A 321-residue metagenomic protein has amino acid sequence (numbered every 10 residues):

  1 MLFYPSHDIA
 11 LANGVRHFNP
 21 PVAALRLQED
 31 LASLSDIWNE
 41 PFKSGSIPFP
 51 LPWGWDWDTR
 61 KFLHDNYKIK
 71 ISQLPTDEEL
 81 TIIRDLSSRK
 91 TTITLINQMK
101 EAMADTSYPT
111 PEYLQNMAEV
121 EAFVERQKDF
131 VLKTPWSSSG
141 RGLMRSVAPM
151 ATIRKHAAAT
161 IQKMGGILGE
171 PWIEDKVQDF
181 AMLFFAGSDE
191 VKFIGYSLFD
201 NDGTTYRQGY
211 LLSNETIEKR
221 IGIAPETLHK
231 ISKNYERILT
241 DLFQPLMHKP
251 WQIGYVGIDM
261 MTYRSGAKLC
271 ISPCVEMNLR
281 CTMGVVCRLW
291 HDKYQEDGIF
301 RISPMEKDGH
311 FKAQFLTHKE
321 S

Functional and structural regions predicted by a protein language model:
M1-D36: N-terminal-proximal low-complexity accessory segments that begin disordered and transition into the first
Y4-I9, P52-D58, W172: Structural motif
L11-R16, R60-Y67, R141-M144, D179-A181 (+2 more regions): A short acidic (Asp/Glu
A24-E125, S137-S138: Conserved N-proximal alpha/beta basic substrate-recognition cap immediately N-terminal to, or forming the N-lobe
K128, I153-Q208, G257, M261-C274: Phosphate-binding site of ATP-dependent enzymes
D129-R154, D179-A181, G203-I221: Glycine-rich phosphate-binding loop of ATP-grasp-fold ATP-dependent ligases
M182-D241, N278-S303: ATP-dependent carboxylate/phosphate-activation module, predominantly the ATP-grasp catalytic core and closely related
I231-S321: ATP-dependent carboxylate activation and anion-phosphoryl transfer catalytic cores that bind Mg-ATP to form
